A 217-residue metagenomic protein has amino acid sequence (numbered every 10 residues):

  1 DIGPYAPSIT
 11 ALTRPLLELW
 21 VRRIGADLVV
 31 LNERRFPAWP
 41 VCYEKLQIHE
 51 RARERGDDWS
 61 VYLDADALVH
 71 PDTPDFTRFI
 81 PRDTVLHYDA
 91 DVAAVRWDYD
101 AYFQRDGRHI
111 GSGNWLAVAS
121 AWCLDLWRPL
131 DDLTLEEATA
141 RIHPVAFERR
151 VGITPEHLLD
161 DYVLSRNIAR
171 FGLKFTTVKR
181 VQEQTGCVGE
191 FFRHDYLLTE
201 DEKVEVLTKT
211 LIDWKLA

Functional and structural regions predicted by a protein language model:
D1-D58, L198-E200, L207-T208: N-terminal anchoring/stem segment of glycosyltransferases
G3-I9, A38, D98-F103, V145-E156: Short, flexible/disordered intra-domain loops and linkers
L31-E33, D89, V178-V181: Conserved beta-strand termini and adjacent loop/short-helix elements that scaffold enzyme active sites in alpha/beta
K45, L63, I110-G113, D160 (+1 more regions): Residues that flank catalytic or metal-binding motifs in active/ligand-binding sites
Q47, V118-L216: Catalytic core and acceptor-binding pocket of nucleotide-sugar-dependent glycosyltransferases
D57-L68: Short beta-strand-to-loop acidic/aromatic patch adjacent to the donor-nucleotide binding site
V69-R108: Conserved donor-nucleotide/metal-binding helix-loop-beta segment in metal-dependent transferases, i.e., the alpha-helix
R108-H109, G113-A121: Short glycine- and hydrophobic/aromatic-rich loop-to-beta-strand nucleating segment in the catalytic cores
